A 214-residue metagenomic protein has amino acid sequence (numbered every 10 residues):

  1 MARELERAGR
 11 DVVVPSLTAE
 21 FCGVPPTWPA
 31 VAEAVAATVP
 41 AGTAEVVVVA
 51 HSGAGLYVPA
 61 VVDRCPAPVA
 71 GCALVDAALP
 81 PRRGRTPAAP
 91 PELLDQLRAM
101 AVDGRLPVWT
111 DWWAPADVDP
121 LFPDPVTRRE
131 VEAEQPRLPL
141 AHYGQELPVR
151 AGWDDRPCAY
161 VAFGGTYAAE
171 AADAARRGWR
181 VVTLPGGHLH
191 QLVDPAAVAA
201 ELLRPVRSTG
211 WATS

Functional and structural regions predicted by a protein language model:
M1-V12: Short amphipathic alpha-helix adjacent to the substrate-entry channel of hydrolases
D11-V47, D63, P87-Q96: Active-site loop/oxyanion-hole signature of alpha/beta-hydrolase fold enzymes
V39-E45, C65-P68, P205-W211: Glycine-rich phosphate-binding loop signature in dinucleotide/nucleotide-binding domains
V48-V49, C72, Y160: Conserved alpha/beta-hydrolase fold motif
V49-V58: Gly/Ala-rich beta-loop-alpha elbow adjacent to hydrolase catalytic centers
D63-D111, H142-P148, A171-A175: Flexible "cap/lid" loop of the alpha/beta hydrolase fold
L106-G152: Conserved alpha/beta-hydrolase catalytic His-Asp/Glu region
P136-A196, A200-E201, R207-T209: Conserved serine/cysteine hydrolase catalytic core
